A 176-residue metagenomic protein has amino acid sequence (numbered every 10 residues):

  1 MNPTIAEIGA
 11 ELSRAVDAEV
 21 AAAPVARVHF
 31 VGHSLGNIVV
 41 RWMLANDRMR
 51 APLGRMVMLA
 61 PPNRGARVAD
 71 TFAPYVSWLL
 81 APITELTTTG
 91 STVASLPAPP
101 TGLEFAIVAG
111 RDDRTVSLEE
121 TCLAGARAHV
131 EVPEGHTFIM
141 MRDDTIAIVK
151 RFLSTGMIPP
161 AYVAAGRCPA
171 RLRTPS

Functional and structural regions predicted by a protein language model:
N2-G102, T115: Serine-dependent carboxylesterase/thioesterase catalytic core of lipase-like alpha/beta-hydrolase/SGNH enzymes
A98-S176: C-terminal catalytic-base region of ester-bond hydrolases, centering on the histidine of the charge-relay
